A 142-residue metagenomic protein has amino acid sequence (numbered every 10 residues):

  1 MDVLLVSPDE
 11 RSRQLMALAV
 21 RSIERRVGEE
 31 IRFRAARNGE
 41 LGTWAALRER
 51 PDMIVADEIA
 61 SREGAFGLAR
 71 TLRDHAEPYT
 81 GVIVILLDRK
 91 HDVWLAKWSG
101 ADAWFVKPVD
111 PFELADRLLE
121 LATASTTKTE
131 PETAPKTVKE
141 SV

Functional and structural regions predicted by a protein language model:
M1-R21, I54: Conserved acidic segment of CheY-like receiver
L15, V109-L118: C-terminal output helix
V27-R37: Short hydrophobic/Thr-rich beta-strand motif most characteristic of the beta2 strand and flanking loop of CheY-like
A36-M53: Acidic, metal-coordinating helix/loop segments flanking the phosphotransfer/catalytic sites of two-component signaling
L47-E49, R73-Y79, S99: Conserved phosphotransfer cores of two-component systems
D52-L72: Conserved phosphotransfer microenvironments
G67, I85-F105: Alpha4 helix (beta4-alpha4-beta5 surface) of REC/receiver domains from two-component response regulators
L119-K136: The C-terminal output helix
